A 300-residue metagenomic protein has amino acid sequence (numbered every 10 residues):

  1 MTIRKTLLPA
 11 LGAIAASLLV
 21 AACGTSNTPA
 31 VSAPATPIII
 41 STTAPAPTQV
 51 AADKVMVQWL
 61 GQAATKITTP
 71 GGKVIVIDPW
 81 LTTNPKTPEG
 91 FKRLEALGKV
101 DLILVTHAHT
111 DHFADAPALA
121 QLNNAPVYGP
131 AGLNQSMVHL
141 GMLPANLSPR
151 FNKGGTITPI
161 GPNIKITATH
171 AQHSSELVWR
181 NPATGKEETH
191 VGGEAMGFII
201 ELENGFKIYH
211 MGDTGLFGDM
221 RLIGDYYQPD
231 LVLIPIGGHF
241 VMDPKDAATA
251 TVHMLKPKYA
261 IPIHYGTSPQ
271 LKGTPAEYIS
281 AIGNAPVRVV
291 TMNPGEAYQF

Functional and structural regions predicted by a protein language model:
T2-L11: Bacterial N-terminal signal peptides that target proteins for export
L19-A22: C-terminal motif of bacterial Sec signal peptides marking the signal peptidase cleavage site
G24-S26: Bacterial signal peptide processing site
P45, Q49-V50, T69-H109, A114-A118 (+3 more regions): Pre-active-site segment of Zn-dependent metallo-hydrolases
I77-P79, V100-A108, Y128-A131, I208-T214 (+3 more regions): Active-site neighborhood of phospho(di)ester-bond hydrolases with catalytic His/Asp-centered motifs
F91-W179: Active-site HxH/HxHxD metal-binding segment of metal-dependent hydrolases
V127, V138-I160, V252-F300: Binuclear metal-ion centers of metallo-dependent hydrolases, dominated by the metallo-beta-lactamase
W179-R180, T184-H253: Active-site-proximal loop/helix segments of hydrolase catalytic cores
